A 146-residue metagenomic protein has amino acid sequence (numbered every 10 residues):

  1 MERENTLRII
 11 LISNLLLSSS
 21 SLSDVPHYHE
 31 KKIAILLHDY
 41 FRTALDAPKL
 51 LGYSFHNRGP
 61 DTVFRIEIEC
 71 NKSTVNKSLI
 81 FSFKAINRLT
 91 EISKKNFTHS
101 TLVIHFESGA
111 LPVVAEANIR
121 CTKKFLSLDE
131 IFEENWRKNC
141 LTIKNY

Functional and structural regions predicted by a protein language model:
M1-I9: Bacterial N-terminal signal peptides that target proteins for export
E2-R3, D39-T43, L89: Intrinsically disordered, low-complexity segments enriched in polar/charged residues with Gly/Pro, especially when
I9-S18: Bacterial N-terminal signal peptides
L17-V25: Bacterial Sec-dependent signal peptides at the C-terminal "C-region" and cleavage site
S21, S82-F83, A115: Small-side-chain structural scaffolding
D24-C70, K95-Y146: Polar/charged, Gly/Pro-rich intrinsically disordered segments
V75-N96: Short, non-transmembrane amphipathic alpha-helical segments
